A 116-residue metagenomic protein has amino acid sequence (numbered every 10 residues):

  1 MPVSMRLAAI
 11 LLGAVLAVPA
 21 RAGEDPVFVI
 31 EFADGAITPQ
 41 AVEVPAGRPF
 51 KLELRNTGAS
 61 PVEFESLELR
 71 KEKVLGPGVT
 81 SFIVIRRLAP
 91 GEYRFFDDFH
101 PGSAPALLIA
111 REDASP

Functional and structural regions predicted by a protein language model:
M1-A9: Bacterial N-terminal signal peptides that target proteins for export
A8-A17: Bacterial N-terminal signal peptides
V18-A22: Sec/Tat signal peptide C-region and signal peptidase I cleavage site
G23-G47: N-terminal edge beta-strand
P26-V29, L75-P116: Extracellular/periplasmic metallocenter environments
A33-Q40, S66-E68, G78-I83: N-terminal post-signal-peptidase region of extra-cytosolic proteins
Q40-S60, T80-L88, Y93-F96: Beta-strand cores of secreted/periplasmic/IMS beta-sandwich domains, seen most often in copper-related folds
T57-P77, P105-L107: Histidine- and aromatic-enriched segments that form or immediately flank copper-ligand environments
